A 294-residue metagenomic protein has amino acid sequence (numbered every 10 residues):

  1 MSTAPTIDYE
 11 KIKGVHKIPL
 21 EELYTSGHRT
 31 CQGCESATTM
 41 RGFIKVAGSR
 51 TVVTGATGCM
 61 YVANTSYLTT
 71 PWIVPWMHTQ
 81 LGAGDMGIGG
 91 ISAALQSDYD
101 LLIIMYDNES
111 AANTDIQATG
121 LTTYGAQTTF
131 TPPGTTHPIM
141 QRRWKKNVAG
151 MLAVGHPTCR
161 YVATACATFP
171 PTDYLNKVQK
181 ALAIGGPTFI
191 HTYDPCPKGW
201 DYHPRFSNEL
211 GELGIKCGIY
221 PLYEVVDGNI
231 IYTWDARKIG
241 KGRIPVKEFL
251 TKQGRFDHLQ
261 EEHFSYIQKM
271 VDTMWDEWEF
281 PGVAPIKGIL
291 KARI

Functional and structural regions predicted by a protein language model:
M1-I88, G282-I294: Thiamine diphosphate
T6, D194-I294: Flexible, low-complexity linker and terminal segments
G14-P19, G27, G120-I184: Conserved thiamine diphosphate
F43, G90, A94-S97, L152 (+1 more regions): Buried hydrophobic positions in well-ordered alpha/beta secondary-structure cores of metabolic enzymes
V52-A56, I103, Y161-A165, H191-T192: General beta-strand structural signal in soluble alpha/beta enzymes
T57-M60, N108-S110, T168-F169, Y193-K198: Glycine-rich beta-alpha junction loops
A63-Q117, D173-N176, A181: Thiamine diphosphate
L68-T70, A118-T122, P204-E209: Short secondary-structure boundary/capping segments
